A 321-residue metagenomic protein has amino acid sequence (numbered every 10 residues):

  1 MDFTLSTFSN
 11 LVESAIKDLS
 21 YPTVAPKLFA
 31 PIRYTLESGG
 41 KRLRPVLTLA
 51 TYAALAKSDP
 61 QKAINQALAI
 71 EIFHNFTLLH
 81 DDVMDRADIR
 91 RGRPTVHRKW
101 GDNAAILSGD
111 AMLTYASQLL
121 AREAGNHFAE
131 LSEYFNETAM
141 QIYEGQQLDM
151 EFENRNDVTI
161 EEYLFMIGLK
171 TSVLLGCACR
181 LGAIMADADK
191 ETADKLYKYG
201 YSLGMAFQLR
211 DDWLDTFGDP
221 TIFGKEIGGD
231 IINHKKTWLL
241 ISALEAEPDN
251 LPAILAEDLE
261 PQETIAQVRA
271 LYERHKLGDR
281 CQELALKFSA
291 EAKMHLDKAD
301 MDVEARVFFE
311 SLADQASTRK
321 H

Functional and structural regions predicted by a protein language model:
M1-H321: All-alpha prenyltransferase/terpene-synthase fold signal
